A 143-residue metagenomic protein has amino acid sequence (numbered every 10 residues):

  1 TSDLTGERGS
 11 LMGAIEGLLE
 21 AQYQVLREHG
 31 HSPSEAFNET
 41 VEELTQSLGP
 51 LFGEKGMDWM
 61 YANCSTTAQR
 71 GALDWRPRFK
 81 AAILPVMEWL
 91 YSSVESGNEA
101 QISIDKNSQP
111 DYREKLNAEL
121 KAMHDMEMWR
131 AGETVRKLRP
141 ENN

Functional and structural regions predicted by a protein language model:
T1-L11, A100: Conserved Rossmann-fold dehydrogenase catalytic segment
G13-L19: Short acidic alpha-helix initiation/capping motifs at coil-to-helix transition points, especially at protein N-termini
E28-N143: NAD(P)-dependent Rossmann-like dehydrogenase/reductase catalytic/cofactor-binding core
